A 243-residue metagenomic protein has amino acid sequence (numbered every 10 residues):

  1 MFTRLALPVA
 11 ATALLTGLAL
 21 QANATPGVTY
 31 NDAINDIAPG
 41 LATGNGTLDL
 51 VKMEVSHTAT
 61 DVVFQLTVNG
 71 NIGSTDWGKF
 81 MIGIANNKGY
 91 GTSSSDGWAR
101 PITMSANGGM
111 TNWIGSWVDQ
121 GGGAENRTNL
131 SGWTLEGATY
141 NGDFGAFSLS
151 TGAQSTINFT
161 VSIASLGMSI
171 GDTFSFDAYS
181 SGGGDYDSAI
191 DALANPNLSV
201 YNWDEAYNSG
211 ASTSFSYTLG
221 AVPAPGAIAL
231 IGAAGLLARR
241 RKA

Functional and structural regions predicted by a protein language model:
M1-V9: Bacterial N-terminal signal peptides that target proteins for export
A10-G17: Bacterial N-terminal signal peptides
L18-A24: Sec/Tat signal peptide C-region and signal peptidase I cleavage site
T25-Y30, I34, A38-G121, G183-D187: Surface-exposed, glycine/proline- and aromatic-rich loop segments on solvent-exposed faces across compartments
P26, K88-S105, Q154, S165-A221: Acidic/polar low-complexity flexible segments
W113-T151: Glycine-aromatic-enriched beta-strand/loop faces of beta-sandwich-type recognition domains, especially lectin-like
V222-R239: A short, hydrophobic C-terminal helix/tail in secreted or cell-surface proteins
R241-A243: Short, charged juxtamembrane terminal tails flanking transmembrane helices
